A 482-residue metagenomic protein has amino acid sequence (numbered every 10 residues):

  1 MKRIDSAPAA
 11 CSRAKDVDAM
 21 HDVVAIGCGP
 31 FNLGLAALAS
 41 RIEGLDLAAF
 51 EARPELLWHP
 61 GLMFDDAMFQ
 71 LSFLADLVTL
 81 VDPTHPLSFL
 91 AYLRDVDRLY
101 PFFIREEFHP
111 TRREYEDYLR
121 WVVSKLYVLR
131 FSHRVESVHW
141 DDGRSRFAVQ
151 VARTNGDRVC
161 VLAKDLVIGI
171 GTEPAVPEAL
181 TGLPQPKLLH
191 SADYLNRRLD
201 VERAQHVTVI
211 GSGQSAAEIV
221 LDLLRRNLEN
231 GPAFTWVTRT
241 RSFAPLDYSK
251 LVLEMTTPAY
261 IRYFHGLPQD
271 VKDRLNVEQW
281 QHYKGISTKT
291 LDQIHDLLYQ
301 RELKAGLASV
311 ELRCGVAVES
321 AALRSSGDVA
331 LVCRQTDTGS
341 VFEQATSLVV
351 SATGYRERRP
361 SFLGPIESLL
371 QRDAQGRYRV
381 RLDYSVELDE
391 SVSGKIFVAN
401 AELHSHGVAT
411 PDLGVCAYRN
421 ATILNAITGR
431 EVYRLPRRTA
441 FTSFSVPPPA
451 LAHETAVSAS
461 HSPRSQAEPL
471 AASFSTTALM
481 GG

Functional and structural regions predicted by a protein language model:
M1-P54, W58, F102-Q214, E218-R464 (+1 more regions): Flavin (primarily FAD) cofactor-binding/catalytic cores of flavoenzymes
W58-L62, Q70-L93: Redox-cofactor-proximal catalytic regions of oxidoreductases
F64-F69, L251-M255: Short, hinge-like loop/turn segments at secondary-structure boundaries
M68-L71, T428: Juxtamembrane transmembrane-helix termini
L80-R113: A conserved beta-strand/loop capping segment in the N-terminal third of enzymes that catalyze redox or closely related
